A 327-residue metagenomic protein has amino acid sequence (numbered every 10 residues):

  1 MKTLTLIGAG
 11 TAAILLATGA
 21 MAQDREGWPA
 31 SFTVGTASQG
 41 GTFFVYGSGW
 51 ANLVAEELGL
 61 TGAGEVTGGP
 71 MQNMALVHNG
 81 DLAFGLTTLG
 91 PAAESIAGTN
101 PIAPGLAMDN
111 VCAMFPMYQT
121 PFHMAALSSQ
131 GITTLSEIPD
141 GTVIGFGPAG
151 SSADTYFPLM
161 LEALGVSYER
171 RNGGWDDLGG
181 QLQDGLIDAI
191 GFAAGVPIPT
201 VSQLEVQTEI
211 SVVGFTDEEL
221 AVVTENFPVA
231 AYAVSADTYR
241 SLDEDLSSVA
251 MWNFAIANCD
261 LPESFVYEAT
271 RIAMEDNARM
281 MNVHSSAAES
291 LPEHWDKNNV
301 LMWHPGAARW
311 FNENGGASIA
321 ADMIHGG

Functional and structural regions predicted by a protein language model:
M1-G8: Bacterial N-terminal signal peptides that target proteins for export
G8-L15: Bacterial N-terminal signal peptides
T18-A22: Sec/Tat signal peptide C-region and signal peptidase I cleavage site
P29-A30, D177, D184, A194-T208 (+3 more regions): An extracytoplasmic/periplasmic, membrane-proximal ligand-sensing/linker region
P29-E57, T61-G62, T120-D184, A278 (+2 more regions): Bilobed "Venus flytrap"/periplasmic-binding protein-like clamshell domains and structurally analogous long
H78-M114: N-terminal segment of the mature folded domain
L89-P91, G98-I102, Q130, V166-L261: Pocket-lining segment of extracytoplasmic ligand-binding domains
D140-Y156, F227-N299: Ligand-binding clefts/hinges and TM-proximal coupling segments of bilobed small-molecule sensing domains
